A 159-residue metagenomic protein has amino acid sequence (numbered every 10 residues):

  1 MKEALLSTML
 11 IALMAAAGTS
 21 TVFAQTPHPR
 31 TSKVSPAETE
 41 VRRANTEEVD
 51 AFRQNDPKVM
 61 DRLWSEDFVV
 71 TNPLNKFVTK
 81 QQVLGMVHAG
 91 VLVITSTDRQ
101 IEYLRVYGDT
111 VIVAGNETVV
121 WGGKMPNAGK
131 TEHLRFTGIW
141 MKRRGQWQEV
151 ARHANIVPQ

Functional and structural regions predicted by a protein language model:
M1, T19-T21, T26: Polar low-complexity intrinsically disordered regions
M1-S7: Positively charged n-region of N-terminal signal peptides that target proteins for export
S7-T21: Bacterial N-terminal signal peptides
F23-L63, D67-Q159: A beta-strand edge to alpha-helix "cap/lid" segment located at domain peripheries
